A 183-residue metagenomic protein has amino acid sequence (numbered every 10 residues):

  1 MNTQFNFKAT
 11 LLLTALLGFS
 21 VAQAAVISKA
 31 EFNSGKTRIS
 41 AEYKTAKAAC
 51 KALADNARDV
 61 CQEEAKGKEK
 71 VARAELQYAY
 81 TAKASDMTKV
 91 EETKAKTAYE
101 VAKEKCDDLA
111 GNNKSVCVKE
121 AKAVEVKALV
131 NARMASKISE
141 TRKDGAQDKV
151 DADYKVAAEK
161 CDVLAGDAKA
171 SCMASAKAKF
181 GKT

Functional and structural regions predicted by a protein language model:
N2-N6, Q23-T183: Mitochondrial intermembrane space
T10-G18: Bacterial N-terminal signal peptides
